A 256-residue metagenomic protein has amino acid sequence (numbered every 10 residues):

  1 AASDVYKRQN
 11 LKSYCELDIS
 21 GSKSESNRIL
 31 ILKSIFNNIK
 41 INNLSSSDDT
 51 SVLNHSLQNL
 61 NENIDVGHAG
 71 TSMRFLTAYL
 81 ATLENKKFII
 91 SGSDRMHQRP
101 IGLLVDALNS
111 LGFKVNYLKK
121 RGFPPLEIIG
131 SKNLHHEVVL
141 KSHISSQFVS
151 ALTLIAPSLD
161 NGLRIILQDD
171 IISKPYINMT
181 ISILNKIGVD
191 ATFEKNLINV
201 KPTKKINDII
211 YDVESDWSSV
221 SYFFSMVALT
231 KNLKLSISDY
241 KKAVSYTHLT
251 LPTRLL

Functional and structural regions predicted by a protein language model:
A1-Y6, H248-L256: Single conserved hydrophobic/aromatic residue that forms the stacking wall/gate of nucleotide- or nucleobase-binding
S3-S45, Q58-Q98, I129-I172, K201-A243: Structural motif
L53, L103-A107, G130, T180: Active-site-proximal loop->helix
L53, V244-L249: Conserved loop->alpha-helix
K86-L118, P125-E127: A generic, well-ordered mixed alpha/beta core segment in the N-terminal half of proteins
V115-L118, G188-I198, L233-Y240, R254: Flexible, glycine/charged-enriched surface loops at secondary-structure junctions
R121-K132, I198: Short, conserved phosphate-binding/catalytic loop or strand-edge motifs used in phosphoryl-/nucleotidyl-transfer
D170-I183: Aromatic- and glycine-enriched pocket-lining scaffold segments that form the walls of small-molecule binding clefts
